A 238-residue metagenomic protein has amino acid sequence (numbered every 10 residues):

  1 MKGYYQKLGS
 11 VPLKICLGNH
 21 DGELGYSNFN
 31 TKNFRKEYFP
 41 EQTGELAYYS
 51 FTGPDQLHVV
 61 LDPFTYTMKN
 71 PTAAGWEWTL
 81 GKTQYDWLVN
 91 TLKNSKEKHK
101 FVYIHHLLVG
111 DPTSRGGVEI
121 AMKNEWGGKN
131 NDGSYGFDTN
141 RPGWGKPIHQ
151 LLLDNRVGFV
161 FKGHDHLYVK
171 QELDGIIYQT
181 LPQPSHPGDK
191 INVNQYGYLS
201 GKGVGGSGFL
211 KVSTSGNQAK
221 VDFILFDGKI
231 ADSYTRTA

Functional and structural regions predicted by a protein language model:
M1-K96, S114-T139, P147-F159, L167-S200 (+1 more regions): Extended active-site neighborhood of metal-dependent phosphoesterases/phosphodiesterases
L13, K100-I104: Generic beta-sheet signal
N19, P63, Y103-L107, G163-D165 (+1 more regions): Short, well-ordered beta-to-alpha junction loops that form the rim of enzyme active sites and present histidine/acidic
D111: Active-site-adjacent substrate-binding region of metalloamidase/peptidase-like peptide-processing proteins
K162, K170, S233-T235: Residue-level detector of high-confidence beta-strand sites
G201-A238: A short C-terminal boundary segment appended to hydrolase-like catalytic domains
